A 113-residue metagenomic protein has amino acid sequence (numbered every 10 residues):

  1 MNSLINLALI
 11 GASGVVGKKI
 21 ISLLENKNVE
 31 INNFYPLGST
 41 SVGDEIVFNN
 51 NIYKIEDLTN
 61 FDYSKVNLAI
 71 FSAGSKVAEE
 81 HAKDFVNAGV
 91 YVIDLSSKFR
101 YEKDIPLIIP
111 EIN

Functional and structural regions predicted by a protein language model:
M1-N113: N-terminal Rossmann-like NAD(P) cofactor-binding subdomain of oxidoreductases, focused on the glycine-rich
